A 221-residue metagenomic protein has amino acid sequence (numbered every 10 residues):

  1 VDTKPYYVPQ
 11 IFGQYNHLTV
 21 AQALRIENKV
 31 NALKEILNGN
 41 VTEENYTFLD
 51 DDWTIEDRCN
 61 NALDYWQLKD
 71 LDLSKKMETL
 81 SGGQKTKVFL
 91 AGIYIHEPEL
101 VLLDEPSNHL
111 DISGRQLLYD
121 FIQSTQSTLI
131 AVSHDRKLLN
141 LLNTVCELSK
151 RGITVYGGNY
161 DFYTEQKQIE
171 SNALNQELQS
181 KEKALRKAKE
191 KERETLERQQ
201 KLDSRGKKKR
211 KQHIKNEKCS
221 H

Functional and structural regions predicted by a protein language model:
I11-T79: ABC-family P-loop ATPase nucleotide-binding domains
L90: Hydrophobic anchor residue at the start of the ABC signature
E97: Conserved catalytic motifs of ABC-family nucleotide-binding domains
V101-E105, L110, L118: Catalytic Walker B motif of ABC-type/P-loop ATPase nucleotide-binding domains
D111-D120, K137: Conserved D-loop/post-Walker B switch-helix segment of ABC ATPase nucleotide-binding domains
V132-H134: H-loop/switch region of ABC-family ATPase nucleotide-binding domains
L141-G158: H-loop (His-switch) and adjacent beta-strand-loop-beta switch element of ABC-type ATPase nucleotide-binding domains
